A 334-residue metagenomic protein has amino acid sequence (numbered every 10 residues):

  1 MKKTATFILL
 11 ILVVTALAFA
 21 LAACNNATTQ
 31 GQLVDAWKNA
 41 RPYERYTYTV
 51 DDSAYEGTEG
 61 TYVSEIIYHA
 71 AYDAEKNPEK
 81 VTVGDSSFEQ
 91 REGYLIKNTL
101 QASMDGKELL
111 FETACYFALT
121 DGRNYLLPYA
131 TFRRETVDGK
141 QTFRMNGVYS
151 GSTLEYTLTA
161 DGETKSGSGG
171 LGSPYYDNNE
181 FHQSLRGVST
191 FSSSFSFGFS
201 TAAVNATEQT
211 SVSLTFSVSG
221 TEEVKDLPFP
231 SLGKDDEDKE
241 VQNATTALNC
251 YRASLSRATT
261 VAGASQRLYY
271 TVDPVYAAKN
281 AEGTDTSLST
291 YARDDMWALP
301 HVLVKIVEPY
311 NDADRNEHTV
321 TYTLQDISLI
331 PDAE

Functional and structural regions predicted by a protein language model:
M1-L9: Positively charged n-region of N-terminal signal peptides that target proteins for export
I11-L17: Core hydrophobic alpha-helical transmembrane segments of single-pass membrane proteins
L21-A23: C-terminal motif of bacterial Sec signal peptides marking the signal peptidase cleavage site
N26-G151, F199-E334: Acidic, serine/threonine-rich low-complexity disordered tracts
G151-S194: Surface-exposed beta-loop interaction hotspot
